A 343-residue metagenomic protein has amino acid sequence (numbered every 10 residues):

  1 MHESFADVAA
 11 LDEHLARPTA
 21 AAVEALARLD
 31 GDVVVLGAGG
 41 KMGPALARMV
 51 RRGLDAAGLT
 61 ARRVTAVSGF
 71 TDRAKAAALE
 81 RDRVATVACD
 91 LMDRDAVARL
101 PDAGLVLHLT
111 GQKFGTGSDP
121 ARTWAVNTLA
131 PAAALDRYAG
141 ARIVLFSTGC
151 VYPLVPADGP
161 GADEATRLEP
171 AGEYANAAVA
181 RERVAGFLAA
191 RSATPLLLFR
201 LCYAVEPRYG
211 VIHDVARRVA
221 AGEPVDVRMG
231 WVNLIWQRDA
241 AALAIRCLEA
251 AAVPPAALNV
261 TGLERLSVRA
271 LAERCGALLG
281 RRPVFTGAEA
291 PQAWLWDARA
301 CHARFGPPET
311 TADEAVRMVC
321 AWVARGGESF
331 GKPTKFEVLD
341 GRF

Functional and structural regions predicted by a protein language model:
M1-V23, A312-F343: Amphipathic terminal alpha-helices
D32, L105-H108, K113, L129-E173: Conserved Rossmann-fold NAD(P)-dependent oxidoreductase catalytic core, especially the SDR/UDP-sugar
D32-R52: N-terminal Rossmann NAD(P)H-binding glycine-rich loop of SDR-like oxidoreductase domains
P44, F70-R73, A78-V126: NAD(P)H-binding glycine-rich loop region in Rossmannoid oxidoreductase-like domains and their noncatalytic homologs
D119-A125, L129-A130, V151, P156-L198: Catalytic helix-loop patch of NAD(P)-dependent Rossmann-fold dehydrogenases
A165-L168, T194-R200, D214-D239: A conserved pocket-lining segment of Rossmann-fold NAD(P)-dependent short-chain dehydrogenase/reductase
V179, R191-P195, A204-D214, A221-G222 (+3 more regions): Glycine/proline-rich active-site loop of Rossmann-fold NAD(P)-dependent oxidoreductases
G230, L243-A300, G327, V338-G341: Mid/C-terminal beta-alpha module of Rossmann-like enzyme folds, strongest in SDR-family dehydrogenases/epimerases
